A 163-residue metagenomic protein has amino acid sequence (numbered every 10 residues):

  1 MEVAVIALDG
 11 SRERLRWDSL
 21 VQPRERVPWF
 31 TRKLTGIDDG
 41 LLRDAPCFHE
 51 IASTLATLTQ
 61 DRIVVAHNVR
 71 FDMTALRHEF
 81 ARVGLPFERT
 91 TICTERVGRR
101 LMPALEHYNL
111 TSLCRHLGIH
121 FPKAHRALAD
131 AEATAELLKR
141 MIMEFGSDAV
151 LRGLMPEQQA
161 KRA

Functional and structural regions predicted by a protein language model:
M1-T90, P103-H107, T111-H125, G153: Conserved non-catalytic scaffold segment of RNase H-like nuclease domains
L76, V97-G98: A generic structural signal for short hydrophobic patches within well-formed alpha-helices
V97, L113, A133, L137-R140: Generic recognition of well-ordered alpha-helical segments
D130: Conserved catalytic/binding loops enriched for acidic/polar residues
A135-A163: Acidic two-metal-ion nuclease catalytic site recognized across multiple nuclease folds, prominently DnaQ/RNase D-T
